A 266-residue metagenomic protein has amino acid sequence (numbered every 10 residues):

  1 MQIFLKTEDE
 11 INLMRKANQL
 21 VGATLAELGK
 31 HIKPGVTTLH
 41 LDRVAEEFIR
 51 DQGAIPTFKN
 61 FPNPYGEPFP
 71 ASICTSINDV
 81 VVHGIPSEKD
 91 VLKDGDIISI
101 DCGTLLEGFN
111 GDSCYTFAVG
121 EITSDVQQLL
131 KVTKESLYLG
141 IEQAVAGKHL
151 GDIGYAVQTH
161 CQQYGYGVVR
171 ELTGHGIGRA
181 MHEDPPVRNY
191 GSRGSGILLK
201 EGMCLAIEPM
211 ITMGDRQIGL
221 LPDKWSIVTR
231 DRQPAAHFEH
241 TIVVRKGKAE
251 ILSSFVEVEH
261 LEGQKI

Functional and structural regions predicted by a protein language model:
M1-I266: Active-site neighborhoods and metal-handling regions in enzymes and metal-associated proteins
